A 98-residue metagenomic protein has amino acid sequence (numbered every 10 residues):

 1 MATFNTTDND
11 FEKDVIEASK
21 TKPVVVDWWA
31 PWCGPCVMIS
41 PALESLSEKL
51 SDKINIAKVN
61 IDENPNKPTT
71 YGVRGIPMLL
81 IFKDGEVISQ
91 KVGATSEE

Functional and structural regions predicted by a protein language model:
A2, T7, W29, N55-A57: Conserved Rossmann-like nucleotide-binding pocket used by diverse enzymes that bind dinucleotide cofactors
F4-V24, P65: A short beta-strand-turn-helix
K20-P23, M38-V59: Conserved helix-turn-beta segment immediately C-terminal to the redox Cys motif in thioredoxin-like folds
K22, W29-W32, G75: Short pre-active-site segment immediately N-terminal to redox-active cysteine/selenocysteine motifs in thiol-based
W28-A42: Conserved redox-active cysteine motifs that mediate thiol-disulfide chemistry, especially di-cysteine Cys-X(1-2)-Cys
I61-K67: Structural microenvironment flanking redox-active thiols in thiol-disulfide oxidoreductases
R74-E98: Non-catalytic, surface beta->alpha helical segment in thiol-disulfide oxidoreductase systems
